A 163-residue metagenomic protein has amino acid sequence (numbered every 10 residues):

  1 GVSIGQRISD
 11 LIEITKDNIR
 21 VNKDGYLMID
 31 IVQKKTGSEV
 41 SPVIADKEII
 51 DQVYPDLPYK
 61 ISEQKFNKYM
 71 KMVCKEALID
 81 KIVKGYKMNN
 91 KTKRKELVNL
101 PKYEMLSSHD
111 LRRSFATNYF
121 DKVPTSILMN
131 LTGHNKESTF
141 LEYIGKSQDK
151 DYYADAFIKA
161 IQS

Functional and structural regions predicted by a protein language model:
G1-S9, T117-N118: Short pre-functional
S9-I14, L128: Alpha-helix N-cap/helix-start motif at helix boundaries, enriched for small hydrophobics
E13-Q52: Conserved tyrosine-mediated DNA breakage-rejoining catalytic core shared by Y-recombinases
N18-G25, D121-Y143: Short, polar N-cap/turn motifs at the start of nucleic acid-interacting alpha helices
V32-E39, P55-S62, K102-S107: Short, contiguous acidic/charged loop-to-helix segments that flank catalytic cores in large enzymes
V40-V43, E48-I50, N130, E142-S163: DNA/chromatin major-groove-contacting recognition/catalytic segments
D56, K71-N130: Short, basic (Lys/Arg/His-rich) helix/loop patches that form interaction surfaces in the mid-to-C-terminal regions
